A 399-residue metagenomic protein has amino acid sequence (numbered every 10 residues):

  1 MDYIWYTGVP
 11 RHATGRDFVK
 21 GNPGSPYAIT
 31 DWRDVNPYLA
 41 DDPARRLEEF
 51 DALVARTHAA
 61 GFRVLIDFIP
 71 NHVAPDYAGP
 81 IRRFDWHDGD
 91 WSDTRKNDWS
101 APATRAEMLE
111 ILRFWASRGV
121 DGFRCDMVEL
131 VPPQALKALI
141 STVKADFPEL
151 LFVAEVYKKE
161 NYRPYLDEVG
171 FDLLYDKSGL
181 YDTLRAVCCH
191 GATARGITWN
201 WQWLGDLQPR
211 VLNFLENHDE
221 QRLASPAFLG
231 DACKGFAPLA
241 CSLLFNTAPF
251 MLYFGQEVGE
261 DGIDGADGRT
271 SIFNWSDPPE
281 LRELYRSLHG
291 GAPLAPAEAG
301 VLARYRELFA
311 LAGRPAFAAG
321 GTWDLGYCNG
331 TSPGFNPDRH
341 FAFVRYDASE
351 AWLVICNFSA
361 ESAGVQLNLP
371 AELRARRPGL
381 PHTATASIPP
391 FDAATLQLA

Functional and structural regions predicted by a protein language model:
M1, S117-V120, F171, T247: A structural motif
D2-R118, L139-F147, N161-R163: Substrate-binding/active-site clefts of carbohydrate-active enzymes
I4-Y6, V64-I66, F123, F152-A154 (+2 more regions): Hydrophobic faces of well-ordered beta-strands that scaffold small-molecule active sites in alpha/beta enzyme cores
V54, H58, E110-R113, D121 (+8 more regions): Active-site-proximal helices and loops of the catalytic beta/alpha 8
S242-D261: Substrate-binding cleft of secreted/luminal carbohydrate-active enzymes
N329-P370: Carbohydrate-binding surface patches
L369-P381: Solvent-exposed beta-hairpin/edge-strand motifs
T383-A399: C-terminal beta-strand-rich structural cap/linker in extracellular carbohydrate-active enzymes
